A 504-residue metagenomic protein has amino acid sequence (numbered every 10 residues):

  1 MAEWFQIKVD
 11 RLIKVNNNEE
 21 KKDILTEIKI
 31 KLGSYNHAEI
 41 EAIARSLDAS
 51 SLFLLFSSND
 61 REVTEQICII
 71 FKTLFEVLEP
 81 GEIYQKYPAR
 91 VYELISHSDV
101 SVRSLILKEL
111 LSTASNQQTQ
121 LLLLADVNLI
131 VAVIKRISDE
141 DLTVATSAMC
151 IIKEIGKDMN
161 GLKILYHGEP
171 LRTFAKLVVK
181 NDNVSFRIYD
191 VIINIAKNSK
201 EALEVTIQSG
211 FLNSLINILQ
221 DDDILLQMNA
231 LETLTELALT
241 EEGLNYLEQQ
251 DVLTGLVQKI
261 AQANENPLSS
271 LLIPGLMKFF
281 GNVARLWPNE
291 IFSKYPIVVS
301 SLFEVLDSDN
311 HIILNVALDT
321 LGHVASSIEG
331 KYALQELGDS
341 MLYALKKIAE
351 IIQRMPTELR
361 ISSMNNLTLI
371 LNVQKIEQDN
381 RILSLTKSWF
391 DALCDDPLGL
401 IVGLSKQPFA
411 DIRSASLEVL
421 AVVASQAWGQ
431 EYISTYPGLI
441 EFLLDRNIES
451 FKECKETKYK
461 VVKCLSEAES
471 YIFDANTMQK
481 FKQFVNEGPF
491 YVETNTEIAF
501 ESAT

Functional and structural regions predicted by a protein language model:
M1, H37-L47, L78-K86, T119-V127 (+11 more regions): Short, hydrophobic/charged alpha-helical patches characteristic of ARM/HEAT alpha-solenoid repeats and analogous
M1-S57, K72, P489-T504: N-terminal "cap/leader" segments of large eukaryotic alpha-helical scaffolds
Q6-N17, A49-S57, P88-S96, V100 (+11 more regions): HEAT/HEAT-like alpha-solenoid repeats
K21, T64, R103, A145 (+9 more regions): Residue-level detector of extended alpha-helical repeat arrays and alpha-solenoid scaffolds
I28-G33, I67-E76, E109-S115, I151-K157 (+8 more regions): Hydrophobic residues within the alpha-helices of tandem HEAT/HEAT-like
A38-T143, S147-G156, G161-L165, L171-A175 (+1 more regions): Long amphipathic alpha-helical scaffold regions
L244-I412, S416: Eukaryotic tandem repeat interaction scaffolds
L444, I448-T504: Eukaryotic acidic, Ser/Thr-rich intrinsically disordered low-complexity regions
